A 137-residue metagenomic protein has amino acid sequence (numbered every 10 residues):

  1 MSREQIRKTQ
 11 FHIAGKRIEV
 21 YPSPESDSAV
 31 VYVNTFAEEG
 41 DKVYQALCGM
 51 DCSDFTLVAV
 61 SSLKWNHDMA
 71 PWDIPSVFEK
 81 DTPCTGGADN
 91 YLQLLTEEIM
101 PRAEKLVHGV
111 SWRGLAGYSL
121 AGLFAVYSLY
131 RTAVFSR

Functional and structural regions predicted by a protein language model:
M1-A29, F55: A domain-start/cap signature at the N-terminus of enzymes
M1-Q10, D89-L115, V126: Short N-terminal signal/transit or membrane-insertion segments and the immediately adjacent low-complexity/disordered
K16-Y21, V43-A46, P101, V126: A generic local structural motif
Y21-E25, E104-V107, T132: Surface-exposed acidic, glycine-flexible loop patches that form ligand/cofactor-binding and adhesion interfaces
D27-L106: Serine-hydrolase catalytic machinery in alpha/beta-hydrolase-like enzymes
S111-R137: Primarily recognizes the serine-hydrolase "nucleophile elbow" in alpha/beta-hydrolase and SGNH/GDSL folds
